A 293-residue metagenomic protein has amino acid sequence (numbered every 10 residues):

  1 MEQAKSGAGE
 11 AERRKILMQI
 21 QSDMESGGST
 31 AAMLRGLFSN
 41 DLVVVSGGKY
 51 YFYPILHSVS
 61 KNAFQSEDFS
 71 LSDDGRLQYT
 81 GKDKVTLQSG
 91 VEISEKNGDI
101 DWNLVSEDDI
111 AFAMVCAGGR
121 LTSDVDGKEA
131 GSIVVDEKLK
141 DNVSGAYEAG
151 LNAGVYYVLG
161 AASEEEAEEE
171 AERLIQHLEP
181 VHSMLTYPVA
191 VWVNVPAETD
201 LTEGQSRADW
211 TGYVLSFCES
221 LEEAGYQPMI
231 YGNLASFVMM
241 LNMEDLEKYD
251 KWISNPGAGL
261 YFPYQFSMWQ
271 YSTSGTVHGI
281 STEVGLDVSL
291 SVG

Functional and structural regions predicted by a protein language model:
M1-E2, L221: Gram-positive cell-envelope targeting signals
G9-E10: Intrinsically disordered, low-complexity coil/linker segments enriched for acidic/polar and small residues
R13-W102, E244-G293: Functionally critical loop-and-helix segments that line ligand-binding/catalytic clefts of soluble enzyme domains
F52-V59, R76-G81, G154-Y157, S216-S220 (+1 more regions): Generic detector of short, locally flexible boundary/turn motifs and exposed helical patches
D83, L87-S216, E222-A224: Substrate-binding cleft of extracellular glycoside hydrolase catalytic domains
E179-G293: Surface-exposed substrate-engagement region within the catalytic domains of secreted or surface-exposed extracellular
